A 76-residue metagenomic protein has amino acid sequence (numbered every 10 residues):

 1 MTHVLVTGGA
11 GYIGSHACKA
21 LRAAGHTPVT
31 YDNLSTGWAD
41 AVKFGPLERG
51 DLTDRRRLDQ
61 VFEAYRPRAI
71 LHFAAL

Functional and structural regions predicted by a protein language model:
M1-L76: N-terminal Rossmann-like NAD(P)+-binding domain of SDR-like oxidoreductases, especially those catalyzing
